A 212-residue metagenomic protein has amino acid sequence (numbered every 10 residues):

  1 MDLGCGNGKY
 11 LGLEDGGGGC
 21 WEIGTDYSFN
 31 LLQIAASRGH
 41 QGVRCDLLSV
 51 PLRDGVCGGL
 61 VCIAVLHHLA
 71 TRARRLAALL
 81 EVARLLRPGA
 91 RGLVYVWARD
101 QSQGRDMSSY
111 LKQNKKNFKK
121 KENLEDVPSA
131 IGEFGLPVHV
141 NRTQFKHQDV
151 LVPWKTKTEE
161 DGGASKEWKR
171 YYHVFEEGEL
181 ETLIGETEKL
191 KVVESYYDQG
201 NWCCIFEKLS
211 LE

Functional and structural regions predicted by a protein language model:
M1-L52, A77-L80, R87-E212: Class I (Rossmann-like) S-adenosyl-L-methionine-dependent methyltransferase catalytic domain, capturing the SAM-binding
C57-G58: Local beta-strand N-terminus motif with an aromatic residue
V61: A conserved beta-strand element that flanks and buttresses the S-adenosyl-L-methionine
A64-H68: Short catalytic micro-motifs in class I SAM-dependent methyltransferases
L69-E81: A short, conserved alpha-helix within the catalytic core of class I
